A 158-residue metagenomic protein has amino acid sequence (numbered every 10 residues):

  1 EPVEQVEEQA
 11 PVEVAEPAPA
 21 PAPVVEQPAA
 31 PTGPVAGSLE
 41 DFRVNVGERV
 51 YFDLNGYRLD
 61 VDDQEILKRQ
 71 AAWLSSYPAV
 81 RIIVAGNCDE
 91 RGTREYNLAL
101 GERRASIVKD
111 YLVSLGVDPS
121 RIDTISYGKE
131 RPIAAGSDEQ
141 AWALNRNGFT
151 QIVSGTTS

Functional and structural regions predicted by a protein language model:
E1-R81, G155-S158: Periplasmic peptidoglycan-binding/tethering modules of Gram-negative envelope proteins
N87-G155: Periplasmic OmpA-like peptidoglycan-binding domain that tethers envelope proteins to the cell wall
